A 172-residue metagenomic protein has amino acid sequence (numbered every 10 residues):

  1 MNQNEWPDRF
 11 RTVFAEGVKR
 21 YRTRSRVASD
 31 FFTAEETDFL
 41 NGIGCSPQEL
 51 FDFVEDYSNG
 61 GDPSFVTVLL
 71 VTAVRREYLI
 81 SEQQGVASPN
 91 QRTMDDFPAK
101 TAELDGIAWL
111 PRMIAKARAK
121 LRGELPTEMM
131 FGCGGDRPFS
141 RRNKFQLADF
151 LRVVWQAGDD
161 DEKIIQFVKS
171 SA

Functional and structural regions predicted by a protein language model:
M1-T127: Polar/charged low-complexity regulatory segments
S58-L70, W155-A172: Short amphipathic alpha-helical segments at helix boundaries and their inter-helical linkers
L125-V168: Amphipathic alpha-helical packing elements
